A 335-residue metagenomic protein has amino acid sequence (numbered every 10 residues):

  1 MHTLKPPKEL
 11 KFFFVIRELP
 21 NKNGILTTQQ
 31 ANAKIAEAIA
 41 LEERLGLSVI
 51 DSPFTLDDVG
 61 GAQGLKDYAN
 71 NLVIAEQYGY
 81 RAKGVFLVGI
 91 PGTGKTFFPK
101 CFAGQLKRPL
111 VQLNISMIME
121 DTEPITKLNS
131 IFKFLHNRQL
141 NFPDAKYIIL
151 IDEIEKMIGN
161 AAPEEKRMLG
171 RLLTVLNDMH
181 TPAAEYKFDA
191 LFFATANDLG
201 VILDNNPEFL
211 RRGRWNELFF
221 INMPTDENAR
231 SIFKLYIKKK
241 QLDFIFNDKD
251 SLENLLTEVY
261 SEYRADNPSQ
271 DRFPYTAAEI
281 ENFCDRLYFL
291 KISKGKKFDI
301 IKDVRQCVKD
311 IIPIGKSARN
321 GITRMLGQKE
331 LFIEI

Functional and structural regions predicted by a protein language model:
M1-I39, D243-I312: Conserved AAA+ ATPase small/helical "lid" subdomain
K5, K11, P20, T27 (+8 more regions): Compositionally biased amphipathic helical and low-complexity segments enriched in hydrophobic
F14-R17, N21-I25, A33, L47 (+7 more regions): Non-transmembrane, interaction-prone segments in cytosolic or luminal domains
I25-T28, A40, R44-L47, Y78 (+7 more regions): Charged, solvent-exposed alpha-helical segments that act as regulatory interaction surfaces
A36-E43, L203: Membrane-targeting and insertion segments and their boundary/processing signals
E42-F86, I90-Q105, F193, S269-N282 (+1 more regions): C-terminal engagement/docking regions of AAA+ P-loop ATPases
F54-Y260, R264: Walker A/P-loop NTP-binding motif of AAA+ ATPase domains
